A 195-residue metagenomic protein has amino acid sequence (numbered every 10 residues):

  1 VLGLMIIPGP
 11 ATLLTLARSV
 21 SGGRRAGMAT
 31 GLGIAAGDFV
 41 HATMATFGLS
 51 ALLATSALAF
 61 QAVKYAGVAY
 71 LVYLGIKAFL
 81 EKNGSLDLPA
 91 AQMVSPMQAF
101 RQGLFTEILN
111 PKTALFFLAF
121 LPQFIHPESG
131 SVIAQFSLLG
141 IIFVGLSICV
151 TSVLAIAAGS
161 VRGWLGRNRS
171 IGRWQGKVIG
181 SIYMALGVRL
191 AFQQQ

Functional and structural regions predicted by a protein language model:
V1, L109-P122, S181-R189: Kinked, hydrophobic transmembrane alpha-helices enriched for aromatic residues and small/kink-inducing positions
V1-Q61, A119-L139, F143-V144, A155 (+1 more regions): Juxtamembrane transmembrane-helix termini in multi-pass membrane transport proteins
L2, I6, F39, A66 (+5 more regions): Hydrophobic/aromatic residues within the transmembrane alpha-helices of Major Facilitator Superfamily
L2-G3, A36, V72, L104 (+2 more regions): Hydrophobic residues within the alpha-helical transmembrane core of Major Facilitator Superfamily
R25-A99, A157, V188: Membrane helix-loop-helix hairpins that form the core translocation module of multi-pass transporters
M28-G33, L58, K64-V68, R101 (+4 more regions): Internal alpha-helical transmembrane segments of multi-pass membrane proteins, especially GPCRs
A45, V132-Q194: A hydrophobic alpha-helix/topogenic segment detector that preferentially activates on transmembrane helices
Q61, Y73-T113, S160-S181, A191-Q195: Alpha-helical multi-pass membrane helix bundles of inner-membrane/thylakoid proteins, especially permease cores
